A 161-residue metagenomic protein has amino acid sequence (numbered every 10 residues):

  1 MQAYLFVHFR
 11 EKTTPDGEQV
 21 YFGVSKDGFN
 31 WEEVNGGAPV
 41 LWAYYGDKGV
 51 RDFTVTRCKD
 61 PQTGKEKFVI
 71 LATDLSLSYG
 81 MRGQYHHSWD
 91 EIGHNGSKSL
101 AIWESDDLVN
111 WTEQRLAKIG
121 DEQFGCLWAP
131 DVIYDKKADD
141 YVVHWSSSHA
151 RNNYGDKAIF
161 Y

Functional and structural regions predicted by a protein language model:
M1-L127, I133-Y161: Beta-rich carbohydrate-recognition and catalytic domains
